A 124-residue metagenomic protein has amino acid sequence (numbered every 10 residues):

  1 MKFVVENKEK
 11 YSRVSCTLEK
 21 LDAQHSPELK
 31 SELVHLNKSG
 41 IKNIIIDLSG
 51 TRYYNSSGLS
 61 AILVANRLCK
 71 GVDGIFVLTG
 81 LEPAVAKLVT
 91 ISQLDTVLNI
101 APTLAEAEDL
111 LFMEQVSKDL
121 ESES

Functional and structural regions predicted by a protein language model:
M1, D95-E108: A short, terminal or domain-edge coil/loop segment
M1-K2, K87: Intrinsically disordered, low-complexity boundary segments flanking structured domains
K2-V34: STAS-typified acidic loop motif
K10, P83, A105: Residues that form or immediately flank small-molecule/cofactor binding pockets and catalytic motifs
C16-L18, S60, I100: Generic secretory/membrane-interface signal
A23-L98: Amphipathic alpha-helical interaction surfaces in cytosolic regulatory modules
P102-S124: A charged, well-structured terminal subsegment
